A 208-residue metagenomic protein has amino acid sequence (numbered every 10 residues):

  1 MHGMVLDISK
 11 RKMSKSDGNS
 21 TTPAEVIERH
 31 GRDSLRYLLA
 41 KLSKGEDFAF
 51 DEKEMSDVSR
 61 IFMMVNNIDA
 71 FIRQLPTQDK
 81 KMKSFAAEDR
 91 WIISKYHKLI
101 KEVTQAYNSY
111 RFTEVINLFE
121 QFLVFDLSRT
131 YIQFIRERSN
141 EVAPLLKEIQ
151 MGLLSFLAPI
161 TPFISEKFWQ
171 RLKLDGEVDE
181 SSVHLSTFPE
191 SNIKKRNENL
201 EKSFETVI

Functional and structural regions predicted by a protein language model:
M1-H2, S9-K12, P23, S34-L35 (+6 more regions): Extended, hydrophobic alpha-helical segments in both membrane/secreted and soluble proteins
H2, E52-D57, F119-Q121, E137-V142 (+1 more regions): Conserved short loop/turn motifs at secondary-structure junctions
H2-V5, S186-T187: Conserved beta-strand -> loop -> alpha-helix junction used to position metal-binding or nucleic-acid-contacting
M4-F85, L174-D179: Catalytic adenosine-cofactor/nucleotide-binding cores of aminoacyl-tRNA synthetases and other
H30, L38-L42, I68-L75, F119 (+5 more regions): Generic structural signal for hydrophobic core residues of well-folded globular domains
R60-R73, A87-L99, I116-E137: Core structural elements
Q78-T104, I132-I208: Acidic, turn-prone loop/beta-hairpin segments
Y107-E114: Short helix-adjacent coil turns
